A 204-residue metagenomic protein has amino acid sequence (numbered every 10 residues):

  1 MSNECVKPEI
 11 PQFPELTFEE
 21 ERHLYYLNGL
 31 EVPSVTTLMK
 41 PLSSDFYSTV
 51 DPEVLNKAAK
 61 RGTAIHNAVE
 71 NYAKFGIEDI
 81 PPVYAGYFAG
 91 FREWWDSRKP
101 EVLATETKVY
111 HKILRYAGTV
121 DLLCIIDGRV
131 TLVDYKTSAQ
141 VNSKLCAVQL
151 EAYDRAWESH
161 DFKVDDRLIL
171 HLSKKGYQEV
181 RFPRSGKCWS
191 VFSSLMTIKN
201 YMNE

Functional and structural regions predicted by a protein language model:
M1, N203-E204: Short intrinsically disordered terminal tails
M1-A117: Metal-dependent nuclease catalytic cores that hydrolyze phosphodiester bonds in DNA/RNA, characterized by
T107-M202: Nucleic-acid nuclease catalytic cores
